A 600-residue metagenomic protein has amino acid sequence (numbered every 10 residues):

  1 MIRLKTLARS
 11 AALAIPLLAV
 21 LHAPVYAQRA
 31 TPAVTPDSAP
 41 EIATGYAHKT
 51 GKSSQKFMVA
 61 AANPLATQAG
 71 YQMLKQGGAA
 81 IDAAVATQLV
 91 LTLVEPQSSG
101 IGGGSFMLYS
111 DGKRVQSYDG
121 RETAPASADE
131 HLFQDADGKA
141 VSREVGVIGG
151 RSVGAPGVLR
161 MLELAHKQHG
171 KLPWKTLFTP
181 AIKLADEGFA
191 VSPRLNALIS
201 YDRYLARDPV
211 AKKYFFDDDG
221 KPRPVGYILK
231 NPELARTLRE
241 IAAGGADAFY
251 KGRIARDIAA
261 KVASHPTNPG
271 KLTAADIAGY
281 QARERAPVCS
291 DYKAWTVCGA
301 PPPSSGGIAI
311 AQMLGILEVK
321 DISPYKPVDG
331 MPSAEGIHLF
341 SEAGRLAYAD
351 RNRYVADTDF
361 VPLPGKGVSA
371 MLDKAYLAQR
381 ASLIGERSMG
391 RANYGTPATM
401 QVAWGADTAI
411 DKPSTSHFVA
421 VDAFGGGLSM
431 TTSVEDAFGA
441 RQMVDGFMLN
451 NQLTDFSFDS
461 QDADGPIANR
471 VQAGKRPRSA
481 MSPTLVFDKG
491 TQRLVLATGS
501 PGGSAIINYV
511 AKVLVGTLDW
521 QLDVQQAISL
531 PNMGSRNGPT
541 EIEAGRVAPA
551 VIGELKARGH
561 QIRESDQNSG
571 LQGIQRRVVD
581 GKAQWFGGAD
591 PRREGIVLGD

Functional and structural regions predicted by a protein language model:
M1-A12: Bacterial N-terminal signal peptides that target proteins for export
S10-H22: Bacterial N-terminal signal peptides
Q28-Q68, Q72, A80-I81, V85-G244 (+5 more regions): Noncatalytic scaffold domains of N-terminal-nucleophile
D37, V319-S433: Internal maturation/activation junctions in enzymes
L93-G100, G104-S110, R114-D119, N268-T273 (+4 more regions): Active-site rim segments in enzyme catalytic domains, especially the processed small/beta chain of N-terminal
E284, K412-T415, S479-M481: Short, small/polar residue-rich loop motifs at catalytic or cofactor-binding pockets
C298-G307, T415-V419, S429-R441, R478 (+1 more regions): Glycine-rich phosphate/pyrophosphate-binding beta-alpha loops
G474-R476, V510, D519-Q567: Extended C-terminal subregions enriched in glycine
